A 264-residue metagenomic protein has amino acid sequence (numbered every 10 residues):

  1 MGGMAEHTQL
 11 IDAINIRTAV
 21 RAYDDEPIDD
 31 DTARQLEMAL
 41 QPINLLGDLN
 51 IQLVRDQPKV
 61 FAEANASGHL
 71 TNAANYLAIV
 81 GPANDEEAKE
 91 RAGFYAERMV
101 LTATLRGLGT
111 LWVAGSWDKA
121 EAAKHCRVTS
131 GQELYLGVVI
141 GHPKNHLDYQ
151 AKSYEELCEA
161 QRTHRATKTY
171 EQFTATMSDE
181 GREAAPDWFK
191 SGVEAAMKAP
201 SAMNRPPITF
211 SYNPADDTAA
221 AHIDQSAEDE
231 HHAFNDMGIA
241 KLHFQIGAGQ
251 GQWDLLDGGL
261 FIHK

Functional and structural regions predicted by a protein language model:
M1-K264: Acidic, surface-exposed loops and disordered segments
